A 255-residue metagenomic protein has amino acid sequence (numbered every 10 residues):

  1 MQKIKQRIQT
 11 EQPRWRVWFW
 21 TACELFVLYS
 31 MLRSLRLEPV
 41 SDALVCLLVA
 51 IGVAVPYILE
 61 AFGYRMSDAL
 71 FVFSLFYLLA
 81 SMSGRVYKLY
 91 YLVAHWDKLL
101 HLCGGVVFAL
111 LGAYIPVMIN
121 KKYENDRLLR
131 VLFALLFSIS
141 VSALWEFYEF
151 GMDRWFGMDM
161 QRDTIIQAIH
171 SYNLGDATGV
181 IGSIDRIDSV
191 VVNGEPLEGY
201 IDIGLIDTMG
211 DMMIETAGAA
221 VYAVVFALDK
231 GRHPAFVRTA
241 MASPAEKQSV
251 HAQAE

Functional and structural regions predicted by a protein language model:
M1-M160, I166, Y172-G210, T216-E255: Bulky hydrophobic segments
